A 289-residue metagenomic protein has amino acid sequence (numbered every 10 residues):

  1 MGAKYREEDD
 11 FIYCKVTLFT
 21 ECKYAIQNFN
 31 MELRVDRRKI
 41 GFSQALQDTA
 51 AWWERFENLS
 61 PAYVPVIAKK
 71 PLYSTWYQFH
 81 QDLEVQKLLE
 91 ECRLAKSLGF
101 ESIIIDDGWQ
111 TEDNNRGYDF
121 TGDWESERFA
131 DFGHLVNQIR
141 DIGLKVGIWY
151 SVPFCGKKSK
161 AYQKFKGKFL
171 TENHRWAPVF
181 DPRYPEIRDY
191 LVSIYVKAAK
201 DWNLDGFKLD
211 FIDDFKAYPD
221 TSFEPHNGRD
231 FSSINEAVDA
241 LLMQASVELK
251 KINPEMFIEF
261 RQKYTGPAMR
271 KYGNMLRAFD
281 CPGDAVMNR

Functional and structural regions predicted by a protein language model:
M1-R55, L59: N-terminal accessory beta-strand-rich subdomains and adjacent acidic, glycine-rich linkers that precede catalytic cores
E7-D9, I26, V66, D141 (+1 more regions): A generic structural signal for short, non-catalytic loop/turn and secondary-structure boundary residues
Y13, F19-E21, S97, D141 (+2 more regions): Residues at alpha-helix termini
L33-V35, T75, F260: Hydrophobic side chains in beta-strands
Q44-A45, L83-V85, R270-K271: Short conserved micro-motifs at the rims of enzyme active sites and ligand-binding pockets
W52-L94, L98-S102, D106, Q110-T111: An acidic-aromatic substrate-binding cleft motif
I104-R289: Aromatic- and carboxylate-enriched substrate-binding clefts and catalytic-loop regions of carbohydrate-active enzymes
